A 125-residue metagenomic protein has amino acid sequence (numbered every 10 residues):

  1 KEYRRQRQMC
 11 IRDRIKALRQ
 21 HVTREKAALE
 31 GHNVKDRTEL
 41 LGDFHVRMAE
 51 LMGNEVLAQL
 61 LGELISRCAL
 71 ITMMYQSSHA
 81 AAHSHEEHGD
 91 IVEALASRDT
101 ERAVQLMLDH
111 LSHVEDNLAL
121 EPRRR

Functional and structural regions predicted by a protein language model:
K1-I11: Single conserved hydrophobic/aromatic residue that forms the stacking wall/gate of nucleotide- or nucleobase-binding
R12-M73, E86-E93, R102-H113: Conserved amphipathic alpha-helical segments that form helical-bundle/coiled-coil interaction surfaces
S77: Membrane-interface catalytic loops of GT-C/OST-like multi-pass glycosylation enzymes that act
A80-A82: Active-site loop of classical SDR/Rossmann-like NAD(P)-dependent oxidoreductases, centered on the catalytic Tyr-X3-Lys
S112-E121: Short arginine-rich
R123-R125: …primarily DNA-binding HTH/wHTH and HhH modules…
